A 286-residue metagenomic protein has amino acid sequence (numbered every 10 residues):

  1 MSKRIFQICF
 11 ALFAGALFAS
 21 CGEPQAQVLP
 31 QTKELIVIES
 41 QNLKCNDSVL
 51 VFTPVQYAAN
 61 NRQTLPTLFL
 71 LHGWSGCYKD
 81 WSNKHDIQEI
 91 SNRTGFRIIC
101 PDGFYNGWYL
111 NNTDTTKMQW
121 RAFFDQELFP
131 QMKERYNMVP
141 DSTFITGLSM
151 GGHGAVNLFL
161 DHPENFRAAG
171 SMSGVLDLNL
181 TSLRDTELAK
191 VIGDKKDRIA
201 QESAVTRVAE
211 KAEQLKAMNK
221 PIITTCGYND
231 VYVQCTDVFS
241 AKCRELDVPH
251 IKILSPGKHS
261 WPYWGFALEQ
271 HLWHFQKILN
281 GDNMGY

Functional and structural regions predicted by a protein language model:
M1-C9: Bacterial N-terminal signal peptides that target proteins for export
L12-A16: Repetitive helical segments and hydrophobic/amphipathic motifs
A19-S20: C-terminal motif of bacterial Sec signal peptides marking the signal peptidase cleavage site
P24-Y286: Non-catalytic cap/lid and distal C-terminal segments of serine-dependent acyl enzymes
